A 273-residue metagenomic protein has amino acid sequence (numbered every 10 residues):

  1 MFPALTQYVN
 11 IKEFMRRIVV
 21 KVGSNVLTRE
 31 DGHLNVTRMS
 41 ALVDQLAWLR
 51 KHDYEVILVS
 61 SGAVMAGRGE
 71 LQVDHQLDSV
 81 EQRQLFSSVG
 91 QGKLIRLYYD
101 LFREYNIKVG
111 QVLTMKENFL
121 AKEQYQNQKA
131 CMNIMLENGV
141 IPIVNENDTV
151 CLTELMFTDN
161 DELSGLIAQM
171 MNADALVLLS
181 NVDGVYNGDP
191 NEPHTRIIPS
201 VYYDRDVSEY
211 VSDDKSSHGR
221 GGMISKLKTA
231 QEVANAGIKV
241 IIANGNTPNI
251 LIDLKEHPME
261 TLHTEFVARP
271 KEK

Functional and structural regions predicted by a protein language model:
F2-Q76, V80-K273: C-terminal catalytic "cap/lid" subdomain
